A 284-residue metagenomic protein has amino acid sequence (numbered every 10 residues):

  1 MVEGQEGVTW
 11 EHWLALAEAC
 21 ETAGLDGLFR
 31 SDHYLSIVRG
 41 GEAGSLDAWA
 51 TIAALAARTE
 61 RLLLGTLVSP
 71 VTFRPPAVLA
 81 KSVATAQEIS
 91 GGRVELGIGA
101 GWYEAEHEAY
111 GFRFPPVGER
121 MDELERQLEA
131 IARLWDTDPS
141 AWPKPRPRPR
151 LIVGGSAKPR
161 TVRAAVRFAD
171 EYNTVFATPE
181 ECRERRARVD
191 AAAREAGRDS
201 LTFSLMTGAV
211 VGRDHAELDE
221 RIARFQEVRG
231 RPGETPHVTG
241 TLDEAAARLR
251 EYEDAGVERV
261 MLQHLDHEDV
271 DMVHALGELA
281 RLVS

Functional and structural regions predicted by a protein language model:
M1-S284: Active-site-adjacent structural elements that line small-molecule/cofactor binding pockets in enzymes
